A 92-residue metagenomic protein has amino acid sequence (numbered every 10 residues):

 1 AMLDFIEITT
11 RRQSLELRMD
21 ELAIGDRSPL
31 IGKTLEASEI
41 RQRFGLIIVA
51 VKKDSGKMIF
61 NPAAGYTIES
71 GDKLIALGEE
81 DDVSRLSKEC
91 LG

Functional and structural regions predicted by a protein language model:
A1-M19, A23: Anionic-ligand-binding alpha/beta catalytic cores of soluble enzymes and soluble regulatory domains that recognize
E21, G25-G92: Cytosolic Rossmann-like ligand/nucleotide-binding regulatory domains
